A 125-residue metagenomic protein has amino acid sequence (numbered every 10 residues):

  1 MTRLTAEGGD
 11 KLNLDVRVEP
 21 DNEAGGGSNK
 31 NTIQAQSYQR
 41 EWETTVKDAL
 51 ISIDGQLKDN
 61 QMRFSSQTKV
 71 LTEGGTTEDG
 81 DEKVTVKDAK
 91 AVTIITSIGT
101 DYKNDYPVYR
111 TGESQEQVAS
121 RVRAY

Functional and structural regions predicted by a protein language model:
M1-Y125: Aromatic-residue-lined binding/catalytic grooves and analogous aromatic/hydrophobic interfacial grooves in multimeric
